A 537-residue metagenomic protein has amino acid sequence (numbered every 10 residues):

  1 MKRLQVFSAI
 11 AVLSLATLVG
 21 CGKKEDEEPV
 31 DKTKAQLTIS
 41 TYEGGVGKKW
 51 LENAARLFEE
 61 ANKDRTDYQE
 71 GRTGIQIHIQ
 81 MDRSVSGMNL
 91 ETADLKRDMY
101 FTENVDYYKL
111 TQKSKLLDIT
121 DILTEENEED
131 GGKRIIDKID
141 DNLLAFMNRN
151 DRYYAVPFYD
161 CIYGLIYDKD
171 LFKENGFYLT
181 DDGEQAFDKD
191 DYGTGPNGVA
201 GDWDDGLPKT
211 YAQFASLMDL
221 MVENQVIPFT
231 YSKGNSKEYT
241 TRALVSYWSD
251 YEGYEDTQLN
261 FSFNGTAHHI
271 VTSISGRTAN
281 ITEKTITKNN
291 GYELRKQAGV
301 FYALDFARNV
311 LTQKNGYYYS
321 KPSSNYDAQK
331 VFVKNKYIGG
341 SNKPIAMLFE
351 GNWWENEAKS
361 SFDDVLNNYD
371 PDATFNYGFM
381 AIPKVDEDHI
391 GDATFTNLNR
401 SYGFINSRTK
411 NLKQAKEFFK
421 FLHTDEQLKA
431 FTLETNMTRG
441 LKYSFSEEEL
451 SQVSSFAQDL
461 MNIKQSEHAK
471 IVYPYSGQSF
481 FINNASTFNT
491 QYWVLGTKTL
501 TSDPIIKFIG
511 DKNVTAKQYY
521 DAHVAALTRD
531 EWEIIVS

Functional and structural regions predicted by a protein language model:
L18-G20: C-terminal motif of bacterial Sec signal peptides marking the signal peptidase cleavage site
G44-R72, I166, D170, L244-W248: Short, polar/charged alpha-helical segment
L57, D64-I139, R152-A155, E174-N175 (+3 more regions): Extracytoplasmic "Venus flytrap"/periplasmic binding protein-like
E103-G164, D170-N175, D182-Q185, T194 (+3 more regions): Hinge/lid segment of periplasmic solute-binding proteins
R149-F158, D190-N289: Extracytoplasmic/periplasmic solute-binding protein
D151, K343-P344, D363-Y443: Extracytoplasmic/periplasmic substrate-recognition and gating elements
A215, E255-V331, I382: Glycine-centered hinge/linker elements that transmit conformational signals in sensory and ligand-binding systems
N397, T435, A457-V536: C-terminal capping/gating helix-and-loop segments adjacent to ligand/active sites or protein-protein/ligand interfaces
